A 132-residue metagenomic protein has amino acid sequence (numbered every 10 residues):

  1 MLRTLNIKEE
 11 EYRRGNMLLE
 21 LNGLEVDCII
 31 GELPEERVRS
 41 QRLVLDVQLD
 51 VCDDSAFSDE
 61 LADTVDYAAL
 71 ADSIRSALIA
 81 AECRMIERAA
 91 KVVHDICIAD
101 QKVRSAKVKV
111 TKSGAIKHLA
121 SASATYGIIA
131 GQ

Functional and structural regions predicted by a protein language model:
L2-Q132: N-terminal, polar/charged subdomain of small-to-medium soluble alpha/beta proteins
